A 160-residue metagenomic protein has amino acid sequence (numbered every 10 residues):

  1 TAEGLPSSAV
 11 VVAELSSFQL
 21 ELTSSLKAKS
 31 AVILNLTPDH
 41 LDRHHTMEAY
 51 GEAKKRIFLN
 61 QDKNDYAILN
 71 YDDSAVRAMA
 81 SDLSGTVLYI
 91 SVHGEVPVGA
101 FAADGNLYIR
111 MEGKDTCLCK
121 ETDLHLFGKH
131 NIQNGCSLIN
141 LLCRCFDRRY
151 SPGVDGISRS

Functional and structural regions predicted by a protein language model:
T1-A2, G135-C143: Buried hydrophobic packing segments
G4-I90, F101-A103, Y108, G113-K114 (+1 more regions): Flexible active-site lid/hinge loop adjacent to a nucleotide/diphosphate and Mg2+-phosphate binding pocket
E21, K55, C136-I139, S151: Predominant activation on well-ordered alpha-helical scaffold segments within soluble catalytic domains
D42-M47, S137, C145-F146: Short, solvent-exposed loop/turn segments at secondary-structure boundaries
E48, Q133, R148-S151: Residues in well-ordered alpha-helical elements
H93-V98: A short acidic, often aromatic-flanked loop/helix-cap motif at beta-alpha or helix-coil junctions that lines enzyme
D123-S137, S158-S160: Short glycine/threonine-rich catalytic loop with a Thr-x-Gly-x-Asp
L142-S160: Gly/charged, well-structured mid-domain segments that form the phosphate/adenylate-handling core of ATP-dependent
